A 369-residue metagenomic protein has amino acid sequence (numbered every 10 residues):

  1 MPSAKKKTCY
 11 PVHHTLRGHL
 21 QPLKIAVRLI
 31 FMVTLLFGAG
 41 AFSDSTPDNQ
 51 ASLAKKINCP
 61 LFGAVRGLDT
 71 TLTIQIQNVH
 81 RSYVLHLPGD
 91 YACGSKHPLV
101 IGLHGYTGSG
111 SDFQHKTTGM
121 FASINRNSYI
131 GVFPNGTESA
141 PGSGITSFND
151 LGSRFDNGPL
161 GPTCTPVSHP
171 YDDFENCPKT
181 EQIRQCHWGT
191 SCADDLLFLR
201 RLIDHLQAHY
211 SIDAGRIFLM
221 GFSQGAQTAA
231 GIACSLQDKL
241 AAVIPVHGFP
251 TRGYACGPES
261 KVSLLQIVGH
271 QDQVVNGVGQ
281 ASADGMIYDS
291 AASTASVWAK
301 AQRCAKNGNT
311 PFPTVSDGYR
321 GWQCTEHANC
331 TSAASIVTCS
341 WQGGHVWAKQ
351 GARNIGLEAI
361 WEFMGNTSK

Functional and structural regions predicted by a protein language model:
M1-L23: N-terminal secretory signal peptides that target proteins for export/translocation
A26-G38: Bacterial N-terminal signal peptides
F42-L99, S111-F121, Y129-I130, S191 (+7 more regions): A domain-start/cap signature at the N-terminus of enzymes
I76-L87, G94-F218, G231, S235: Serine-hydrolase catalytic machinery in alpha/beta-hydrolase-like enzymes
Y106, G136, H270-Q273, G277-Q280 (+1 more regions): Acidic beta-to-alpha connecting loop that harbors the catalytic carboxylate
C177-E181, A299-K369: Alpha/beta-hydrolase-fold serine-hydrolase catalytic core, especially in secreted/extracellular enzymes
A241-A333: The feature captures the conserved acid-bearing segment of alpha/beta-hydrolase catalytic domains
